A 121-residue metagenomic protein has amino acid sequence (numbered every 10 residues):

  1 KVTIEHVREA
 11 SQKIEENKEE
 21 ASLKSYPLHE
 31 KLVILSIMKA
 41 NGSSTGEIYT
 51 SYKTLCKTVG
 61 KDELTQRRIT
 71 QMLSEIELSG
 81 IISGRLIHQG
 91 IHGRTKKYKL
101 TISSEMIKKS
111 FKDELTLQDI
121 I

Functional and structural regions predicted by a protein language model:
K1-E19: Conserved C-terminal helix/linker of AAA+ ATPases
K1-I4, L23-P27, N41-G42, D62-Q66: Conserved phosphate/pyrophosphate-binding and hydrolysis machinery centered on Walker-type P-loop NTPases, extending
E5-E9, L28, L32, E47 (+1 more regions): Amphipathic alpha-helical interaction segments
I14-A21, A40, L55: Generic recognition of well-structured, leucine-rich alpha-helical segments and adjacent helix-turn regions within
E16-I34: Short alpha-helical segments that sit at the start of domains
I37-I121: Terminal-proximal interaction/regulatory segments of ATP-powered molecular machines
